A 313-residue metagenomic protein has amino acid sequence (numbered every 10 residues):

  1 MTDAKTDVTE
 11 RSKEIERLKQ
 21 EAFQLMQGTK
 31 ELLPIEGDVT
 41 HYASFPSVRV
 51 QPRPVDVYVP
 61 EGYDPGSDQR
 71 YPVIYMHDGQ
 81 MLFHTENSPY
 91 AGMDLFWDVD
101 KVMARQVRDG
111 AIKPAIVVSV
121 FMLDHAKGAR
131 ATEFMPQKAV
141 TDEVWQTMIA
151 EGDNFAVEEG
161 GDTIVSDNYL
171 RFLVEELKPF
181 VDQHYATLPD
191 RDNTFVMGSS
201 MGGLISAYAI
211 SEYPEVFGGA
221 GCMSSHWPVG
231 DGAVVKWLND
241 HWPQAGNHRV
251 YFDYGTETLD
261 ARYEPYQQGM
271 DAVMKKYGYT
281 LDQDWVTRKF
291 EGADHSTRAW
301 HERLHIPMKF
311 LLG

Functional and structural regions predicted by a protein language model:
T2-G313: Non-catalytic cap/lid and distal C-terminal segments of serine-dependent acyl enzymes
